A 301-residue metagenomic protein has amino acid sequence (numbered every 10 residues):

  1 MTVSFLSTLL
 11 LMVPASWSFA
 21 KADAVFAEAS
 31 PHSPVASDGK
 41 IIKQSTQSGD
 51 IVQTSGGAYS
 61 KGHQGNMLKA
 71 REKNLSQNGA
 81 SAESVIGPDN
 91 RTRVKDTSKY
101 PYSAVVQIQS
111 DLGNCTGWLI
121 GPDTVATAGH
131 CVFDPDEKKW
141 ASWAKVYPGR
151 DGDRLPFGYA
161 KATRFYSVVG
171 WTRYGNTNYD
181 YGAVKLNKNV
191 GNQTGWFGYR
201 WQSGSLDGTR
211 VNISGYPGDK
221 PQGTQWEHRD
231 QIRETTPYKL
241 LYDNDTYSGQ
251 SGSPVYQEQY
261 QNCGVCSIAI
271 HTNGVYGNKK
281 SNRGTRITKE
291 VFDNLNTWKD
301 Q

Functional and structural regions predicted by a protein language model:
S4-P14: Bacterial N-terminal signal peptides
A20-I120: Protease-domain processing segments flanking chymotrypsin-fold serine proteases, especially trypsin-like
S81-S103, L112-N114, F133, K138-N192: Conserved catalytic-core segment of clan PA serine endopeptidases
Y100-K145, Q231-T235, I268, V275 (+1 more regions): Catalytic histidine site
Q107-Q109, T116, T124, Y147 (+3 more regions): Residues within well-ordered beta-strands of beta-sheet-rich folds
C131-F133, R150-R154, K188-G191, P217-D219 (+2 more regions): Acidic glycine-/aspartate-rich tracts in secreted/extracellular proteins
G152, T177-Q250, S281-N296: Chymotrypsin/trypsin-fold serine protease catalytic domain
D245-H271: Catalytic nucleophile loop of clan PA
